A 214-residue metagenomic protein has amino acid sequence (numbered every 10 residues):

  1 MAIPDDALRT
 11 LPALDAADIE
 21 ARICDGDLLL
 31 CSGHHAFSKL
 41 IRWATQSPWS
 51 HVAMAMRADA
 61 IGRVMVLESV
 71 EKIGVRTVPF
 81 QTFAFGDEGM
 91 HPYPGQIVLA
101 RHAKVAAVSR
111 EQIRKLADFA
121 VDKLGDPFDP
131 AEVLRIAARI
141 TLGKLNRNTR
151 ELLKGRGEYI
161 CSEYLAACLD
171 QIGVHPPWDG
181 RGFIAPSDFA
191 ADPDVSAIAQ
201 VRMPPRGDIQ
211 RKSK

Functional and structural regions predicted by a protein language model:
M1-K214: Cysteine-nucleophile amide-bond enzymes
